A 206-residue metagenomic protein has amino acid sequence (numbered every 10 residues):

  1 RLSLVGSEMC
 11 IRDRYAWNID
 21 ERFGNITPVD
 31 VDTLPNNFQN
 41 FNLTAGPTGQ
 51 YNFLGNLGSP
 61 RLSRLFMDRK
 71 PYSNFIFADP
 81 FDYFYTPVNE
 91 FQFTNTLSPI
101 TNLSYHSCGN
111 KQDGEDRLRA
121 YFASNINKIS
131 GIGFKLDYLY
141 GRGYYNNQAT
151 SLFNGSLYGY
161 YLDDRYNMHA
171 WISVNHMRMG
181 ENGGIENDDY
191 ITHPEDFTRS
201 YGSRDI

Functional and structural regions predicted by a protein language model:
R1-G6, C10-I11: Single conserved hydrophobic/aromatic residue that forms the stacking wall/gate of nucleotide- or nucleobase-binding
D32-S98: Low-complexity, highly charged intrinsically disordered N-terminal segments that act as targeting/localization
Q50-F53, G143-L152, Y158-I206: Outer-membrane beta-barrel translocator/channel fold
S73-P80, P87-F122, G143-Y144: Short strand-turn segments of transmembrane beta-barrel domains in outer membranes, especially the first one or two
T94-N102, G133-Y140, Y190-D205: Flexible, solvent-exposed coil segments and beta strand-coil junctions, predominantly the extracellular/periplasmic
L97-T101, K128-I132, D164-A170: Outer-envelope beta-barrel architecture signal
L103, A120-S124, F134, L157-Y161: Residues on the lipid-exposed face of transmembrane beta-strands in outer-membrane beta-barrel proteins
L103-S107, L136-Y138, A170-H176: Transmembrane beta-barrel strands of outer-membrane/channel proteins
